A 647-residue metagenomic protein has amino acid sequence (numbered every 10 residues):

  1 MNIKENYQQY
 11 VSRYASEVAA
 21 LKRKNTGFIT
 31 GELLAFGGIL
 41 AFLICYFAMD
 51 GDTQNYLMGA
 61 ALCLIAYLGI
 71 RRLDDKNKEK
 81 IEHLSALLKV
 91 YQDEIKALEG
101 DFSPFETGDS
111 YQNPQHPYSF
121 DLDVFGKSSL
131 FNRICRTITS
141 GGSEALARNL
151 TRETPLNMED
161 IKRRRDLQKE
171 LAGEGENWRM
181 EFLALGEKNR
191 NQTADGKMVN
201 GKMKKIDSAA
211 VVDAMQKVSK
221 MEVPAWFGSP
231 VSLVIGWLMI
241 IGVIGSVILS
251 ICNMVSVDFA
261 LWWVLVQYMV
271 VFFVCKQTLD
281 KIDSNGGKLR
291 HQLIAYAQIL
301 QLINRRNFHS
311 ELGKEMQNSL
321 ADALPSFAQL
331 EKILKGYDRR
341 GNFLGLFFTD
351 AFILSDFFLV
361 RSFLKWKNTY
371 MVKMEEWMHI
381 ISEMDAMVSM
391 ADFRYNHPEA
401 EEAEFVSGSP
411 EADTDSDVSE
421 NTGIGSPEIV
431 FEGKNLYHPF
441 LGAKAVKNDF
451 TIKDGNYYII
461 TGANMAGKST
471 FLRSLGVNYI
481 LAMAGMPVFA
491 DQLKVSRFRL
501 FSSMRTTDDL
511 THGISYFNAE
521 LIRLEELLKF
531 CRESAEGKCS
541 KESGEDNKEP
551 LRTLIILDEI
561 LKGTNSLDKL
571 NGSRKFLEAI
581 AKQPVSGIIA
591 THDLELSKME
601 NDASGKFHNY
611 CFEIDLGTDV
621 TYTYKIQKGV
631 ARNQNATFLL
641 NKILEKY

Functional and structural regions predicted by a protein language model:
M1-A463, T470-R499, I522, E533: Alpha-helical coupling/stalk and coiled-coil linker elements that connect catalytic or binding modules and transmit
M390, H397-Y647: ATPase nucleotide-binding head domains, primarily ABC-like/P-loop NTPase cores
